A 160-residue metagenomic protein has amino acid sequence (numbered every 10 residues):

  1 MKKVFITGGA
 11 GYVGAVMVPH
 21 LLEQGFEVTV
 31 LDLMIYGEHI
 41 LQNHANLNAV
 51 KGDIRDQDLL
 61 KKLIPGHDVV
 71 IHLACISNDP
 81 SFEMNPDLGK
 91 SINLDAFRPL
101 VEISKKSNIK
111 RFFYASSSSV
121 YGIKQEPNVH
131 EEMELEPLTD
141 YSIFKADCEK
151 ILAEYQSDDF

Functional and structural regions predicted by a protein language model:
M1-V69: N-terminal Rossmann/SDR dinucleotide-binding element
V16-H20, I103, I151: Rossmann-fold NAD(P)-dependent oxidoreductase module
I40-Q42, P80-D87, I123-P127: Conserved catalytic-core motifs of eukaryotic protein kinase domains, centered on the activation segment
I54-I92: NAD(P)H-binding glycine-rich loop region in Rossmannoid oxidoreductase-like domains and their noncatalytic homologs
H72, R98-T139, E154: Conserved Rossmann-fold NAD(P)-dependent oxidoreductase catalytic core, especially the SDR/UDP-sugar
D140, I151-F160: Active-site-adjacent segment of SDR/Rossmann-fold oxidoreductases
F144-D147: Active-site helix of classical SDR
